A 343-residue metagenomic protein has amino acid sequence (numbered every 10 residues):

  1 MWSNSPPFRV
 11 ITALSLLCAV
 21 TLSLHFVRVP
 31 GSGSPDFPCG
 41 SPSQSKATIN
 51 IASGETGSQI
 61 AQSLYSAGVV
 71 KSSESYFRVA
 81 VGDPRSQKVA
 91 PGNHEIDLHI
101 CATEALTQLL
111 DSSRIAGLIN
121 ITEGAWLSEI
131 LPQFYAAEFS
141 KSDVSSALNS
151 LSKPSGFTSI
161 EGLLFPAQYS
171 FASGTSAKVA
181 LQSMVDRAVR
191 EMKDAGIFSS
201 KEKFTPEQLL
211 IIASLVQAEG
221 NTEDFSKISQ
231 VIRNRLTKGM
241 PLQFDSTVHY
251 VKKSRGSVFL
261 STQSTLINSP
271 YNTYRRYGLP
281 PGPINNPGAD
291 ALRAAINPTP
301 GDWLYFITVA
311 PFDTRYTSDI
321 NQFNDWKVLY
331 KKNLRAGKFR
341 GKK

Functional and structural regions predicted by a protein language model:
M1-S5: N-terminal Lys/Arg-rich, disordered targeting/topogenic segments
P6-V10, F323: Hydrophobic, aromatic-rich alpha-helical transmembrane segments and their membrane-interface anchor motifs
R9-H25: Hydrophobic membrane-insertion alpha-helices, especially the h-region of bacterial N-terminal signal peptides
A19-L22, G68, P91-N93, K141-D143 (+2 more regions): N-terminal start-of-chain detector that recognizes signal peptides and the immediate post-cleavage beginning
R28-A195: Signal peptide-directed extracytoplasmic domains
T56, A136-S140, K153-K343: Bacterial extracytoplasmic/cell-wall-associated proteins, especially those involved in peptidoglycan
